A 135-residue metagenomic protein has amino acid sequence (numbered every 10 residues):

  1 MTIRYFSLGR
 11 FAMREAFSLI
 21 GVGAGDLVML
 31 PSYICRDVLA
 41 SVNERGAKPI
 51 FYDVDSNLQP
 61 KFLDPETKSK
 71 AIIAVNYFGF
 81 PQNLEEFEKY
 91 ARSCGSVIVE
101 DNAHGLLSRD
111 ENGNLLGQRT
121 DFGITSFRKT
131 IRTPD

Functional and structural regions predicted by a protein language model:
M1-A16, L30-P31, Y52-D53: Short loop-beta-helix segment that forms the pyridoxal 5′-phosphate
I3-Y5, P49-F51, I98, G123-I124: Conserved beta-strand scaffold positions in the cores of enzyme catalytic domains, especially in NTP/NDP-utilizing
Y5-F6, F80, T130: Aromatic-acidic/polar surface patches that form glycan- and anion
R10, P134-D135: Conserved glycosyltransferase catalytic-site signature
S18-L107: PLP-dependent aminotransferase-like
E100-P134: Conserved active-site segment immediately N-terminal to the catalytic lysine that forms the internal aldimine
